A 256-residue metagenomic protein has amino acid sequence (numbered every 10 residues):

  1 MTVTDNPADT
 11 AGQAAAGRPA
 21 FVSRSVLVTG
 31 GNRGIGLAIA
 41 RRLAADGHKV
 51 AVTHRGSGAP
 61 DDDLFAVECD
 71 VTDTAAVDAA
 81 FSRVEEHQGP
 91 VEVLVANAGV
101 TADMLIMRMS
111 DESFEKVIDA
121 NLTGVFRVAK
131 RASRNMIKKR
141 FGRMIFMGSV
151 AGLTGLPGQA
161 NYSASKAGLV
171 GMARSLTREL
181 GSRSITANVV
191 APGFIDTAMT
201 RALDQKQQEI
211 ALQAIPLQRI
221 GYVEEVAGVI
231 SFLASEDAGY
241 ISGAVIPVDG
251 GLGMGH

Functional and structural regions predicted by a protein language model:
T2-G17, T154, S231, S242-H256: Short C-terminal tail/terminal secondary-structure segment of NAD(P)H-dependent dehydrogenase/reductase domains
N32-R33: Conserved glycine-rich cofactor-binding loop
L105-I106, S110-I118, A211: Substrate-binding pocket helix/loop in short-chain dehydrogenase/reductase
A129, S165, A173: Active-site helix of classical SDR
R134, R178-S182, G239: Alpha-helical segment proximal to the catalytic Tyr-Lys
S149: Residue(s) in the substrate-gating loop at a strand-loop-helix junction that position the organic substrate next
I215-V226: A conserved structural motif in NAD(P)-dependent oxidoreductases
